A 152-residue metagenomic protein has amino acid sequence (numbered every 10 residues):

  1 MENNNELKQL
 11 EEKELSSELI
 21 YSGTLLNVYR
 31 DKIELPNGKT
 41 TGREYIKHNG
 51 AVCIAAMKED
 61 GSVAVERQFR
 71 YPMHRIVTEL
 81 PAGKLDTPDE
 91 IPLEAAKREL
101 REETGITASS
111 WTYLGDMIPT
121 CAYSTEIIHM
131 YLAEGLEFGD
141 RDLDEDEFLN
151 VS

Functional and structural regions predicted by a protein language model:
M1-L10: Basic/polar N-terminal segments that are highly enriched at the extreme N-terminus, encompassing both cleavable
Q9, R43, C53-R98, E147: Conserved Nudix-box catalytic region and its N-terminal flanking loop in Nudix hydrolases and closely related
E12, S16-C53, E59: Acidic, metal-coordinating catalytic segment for phosphate/diphosphate chemistry, firing primarily on the Nudix
S16-L19, D116-T120: Short, solvent-exposed loop/turn elements at beta->coil junctions and helix N-caps that rim active or binding pockets
Y29-N37, T120-D140, S152: Active-site-adjacent beta-strand/loop module that shapes the phosphate/pyrophosphate-binding cleft
N49-A51, E145-S152: NUDIX/MutT-family hydrolases
E103: Short alpha-helical functional segments enriched in proximate histidine and acidic residues
T107-L114: A short coil-to-beta-strand element that immediately follows conserved catalytic motifs
